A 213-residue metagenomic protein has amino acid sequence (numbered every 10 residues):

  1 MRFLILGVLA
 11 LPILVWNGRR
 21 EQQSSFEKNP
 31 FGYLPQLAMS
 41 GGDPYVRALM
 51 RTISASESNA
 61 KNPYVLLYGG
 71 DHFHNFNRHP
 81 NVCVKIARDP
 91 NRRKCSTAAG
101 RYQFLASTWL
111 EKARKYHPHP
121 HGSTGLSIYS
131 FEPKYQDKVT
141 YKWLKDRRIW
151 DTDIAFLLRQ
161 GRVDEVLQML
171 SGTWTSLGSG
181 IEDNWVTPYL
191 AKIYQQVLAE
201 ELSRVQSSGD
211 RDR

Functional and structural regions predicted by a protein language model:
F3-L126, V139-T152, F156-Q160, D164-R213: Cell-wall polysaccharide-cleaving catalytic domain and substrate-binding groove, primarily in peptidoglycan/chitin
I128-E132: A short, structured beta-strand-centered segment in the mid-to-C-terminal lobe of catalytic cores from group-transfer
Q136: Hydrophobic (often cysteine-bearing) scaffold residues that line and stabilize catalytic clefts of nucleotide/cofactor
